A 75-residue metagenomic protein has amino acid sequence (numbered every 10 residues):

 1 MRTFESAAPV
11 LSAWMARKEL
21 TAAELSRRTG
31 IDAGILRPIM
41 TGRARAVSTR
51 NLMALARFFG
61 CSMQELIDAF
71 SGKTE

Functional and structural regions predicted by a protein language model:
M1, A13, P38, R57 (+1 more regions): Short, charged recognition helix plus adjacent turn of helix-turn-helix-like nucleic-acid-binding domains
M1-A23: A short, Lys/Arg-rich alpha-helix, primarily the initiator
A8, A33, T49-L52: Short alpha-helical elements of helix-turn-helix
M15, S26, A56: The alpha-helix within a helix-turn-helix
E19-P38, R43: Short alpha-helical DNA-recognition segment
L20, V47-R50: Residue-level signal for the short linker/turn that defines the boundary of a DNA-recognition helix
R43-S48, E75: Short, solvent-exposed alpha-helical "recognition" segments
R50-E65: DNA major-groove recognition helix of helix-turn-helix/homeodomain DNA-binding modules
